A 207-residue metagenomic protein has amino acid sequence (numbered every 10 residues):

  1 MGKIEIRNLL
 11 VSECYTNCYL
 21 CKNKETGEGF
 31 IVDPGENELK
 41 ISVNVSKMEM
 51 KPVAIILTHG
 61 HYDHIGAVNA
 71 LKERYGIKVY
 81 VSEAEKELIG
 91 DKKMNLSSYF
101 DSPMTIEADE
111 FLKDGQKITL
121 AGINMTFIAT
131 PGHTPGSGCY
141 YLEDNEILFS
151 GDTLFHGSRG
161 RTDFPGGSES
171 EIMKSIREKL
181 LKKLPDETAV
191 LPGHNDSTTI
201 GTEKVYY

Functional and structural regions predicted by a protein language model:
G2-M48, C139-G151: Conserved beta-strand hairpin/beta-sheet module of binuclear metal-dependent hydrolase folds, prominently
E5-R7, K51, K78, E110 (+2 more regions): Conserved beta-strand segments of alpha/beta enzyme cores
L9, C21, Q116-G122: Short acidic-hydrophobic surface loop/beta-edge motif
L9-L10, E107-D109, A129-P131: Short Gly/Pro-enriched turn/cap motifs at secondary-structure boundaries
G29, E36-L120: Active-site HxH/HxHxD metal-binding segment of metal-dependent hydrolases
V32, V79-V81, S150, P192: Hydrophobic residues in well-ordered beta-strands that form the structural core
N124-Y207: Metallo-beta-lactamase
